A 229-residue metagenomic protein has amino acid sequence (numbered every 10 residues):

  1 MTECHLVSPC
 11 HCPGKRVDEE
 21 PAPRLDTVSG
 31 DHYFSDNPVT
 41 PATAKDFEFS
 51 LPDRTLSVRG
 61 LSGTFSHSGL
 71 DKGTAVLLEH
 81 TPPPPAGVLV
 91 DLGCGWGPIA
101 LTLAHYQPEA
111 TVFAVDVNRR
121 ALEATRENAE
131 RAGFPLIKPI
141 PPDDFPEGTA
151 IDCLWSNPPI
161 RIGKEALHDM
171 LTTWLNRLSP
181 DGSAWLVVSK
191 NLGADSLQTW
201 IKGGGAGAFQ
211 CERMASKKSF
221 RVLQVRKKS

Functional and structural regions predicted by a protein language model:
C4-P52, G63: N-terminal auxiliary segments of SAM/dcSAM-dependent transferases
D31-T43, A194-S229: Class I S-adenosyl-L-methionine
D36-G87: SAM-dependent Rossmann-like transferase core, predominantly class I methyltransferases with a strong bias toward
K72-S156: Conserved SAM/SAH cofactor-binding pocket of Class I
D116-R119, A166, S189: Short beta->alpha hinge that forms the Motif I/post-I loop of the SAM-binding pocket
I160-I162, S189-A194: Short "lid" loop at the C-terminus of a central beta-strand within the Rossmann-like core of SAM-dependent
H168-P180: A short glycine-rich, Lys/Arg-flanked "PGG" loop and its adjoining helix->strand segment in the class I
D181-S189: Conserved beta-strand signature within the Rossmann-like core of class I S-adenosyl-L-methionine
